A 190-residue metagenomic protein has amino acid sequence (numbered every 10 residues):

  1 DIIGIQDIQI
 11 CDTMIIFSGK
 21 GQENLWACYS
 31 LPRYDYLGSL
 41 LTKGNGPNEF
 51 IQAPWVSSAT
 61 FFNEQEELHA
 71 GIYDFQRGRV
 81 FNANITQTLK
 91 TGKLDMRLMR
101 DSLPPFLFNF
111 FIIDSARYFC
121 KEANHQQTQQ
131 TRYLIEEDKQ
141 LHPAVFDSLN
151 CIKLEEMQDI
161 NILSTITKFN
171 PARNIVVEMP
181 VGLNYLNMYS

Functional and structural regions predicted by a protein language model:
D1-W26: Beta-strand-rich domains and repeat architectures in extracellular enzymes and scaffolds, especially beta-propellers
G4-C11, W55-E66, L107-S115, D159-N174 (+1 more regions): Structural signature of eukaryotic scaffold interfaces centered on beta-propeller domains
F17-G21, G71-Q76, C120-Q126, N170 (+1 more regions): Conserved beta-strand positions in repeat-built beta-propeller and related beta-rich domains
E23-C28, R77-N84, Q126-I135, L183-Y189: Structural motif
D35-G71, F75, R97-L103: Blade-loop segments of beta-propeller domains
Y36-G46, K90-S102, L141-K153, S190: Beta-propeller fold detector
F75-K121, C151: Asp-box/WD-like beta-propeller blade repeats and closely related beta-sheet repeat scaffolds
F119-V145, N161: Solenoidal tandem-repeat scaffolds enriched in leucines and small polar residues
